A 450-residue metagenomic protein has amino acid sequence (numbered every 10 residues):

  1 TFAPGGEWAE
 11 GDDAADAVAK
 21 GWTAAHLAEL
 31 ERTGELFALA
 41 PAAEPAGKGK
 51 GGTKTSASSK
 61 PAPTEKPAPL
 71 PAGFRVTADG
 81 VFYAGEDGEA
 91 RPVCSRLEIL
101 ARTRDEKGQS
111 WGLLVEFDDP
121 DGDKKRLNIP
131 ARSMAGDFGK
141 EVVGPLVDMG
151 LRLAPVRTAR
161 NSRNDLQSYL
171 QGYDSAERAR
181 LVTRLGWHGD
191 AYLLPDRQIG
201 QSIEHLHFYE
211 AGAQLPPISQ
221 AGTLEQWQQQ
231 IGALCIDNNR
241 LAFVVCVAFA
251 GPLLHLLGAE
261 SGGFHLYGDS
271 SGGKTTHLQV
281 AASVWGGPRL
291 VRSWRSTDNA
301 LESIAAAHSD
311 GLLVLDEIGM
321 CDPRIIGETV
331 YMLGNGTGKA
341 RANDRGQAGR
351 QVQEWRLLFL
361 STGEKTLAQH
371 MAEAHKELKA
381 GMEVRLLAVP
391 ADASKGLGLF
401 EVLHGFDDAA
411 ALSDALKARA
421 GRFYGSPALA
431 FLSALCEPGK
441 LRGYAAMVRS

Functional and structural regions predicted by a protein language model:
T1-S58: TOPRIM fold recognition
G51-C235, S303, H308-G311, A372 (+4 more regions): Conserved glycine-centered beta->alpha loop in an early N-terminal alpha/beta scaffold
S202-G287: P-loop NTPase catalytic core of nucleic-acid-dependent motor ATPases
H277-I326: AAA+/P-loop NTPase substrate/partner-engagement loops
M320-C321, M332-N335, T366-L367: Residues immediately C-terminal
G327-A342: Conserved catalytic/switch belt of AAA+ P-loop NTPases
D344-S361, M382: AAA+/SF3 P-loop NTPase mechanochemical coupling elements
K365, H370-E437: Conserved P-loop NTPase catalytic core
